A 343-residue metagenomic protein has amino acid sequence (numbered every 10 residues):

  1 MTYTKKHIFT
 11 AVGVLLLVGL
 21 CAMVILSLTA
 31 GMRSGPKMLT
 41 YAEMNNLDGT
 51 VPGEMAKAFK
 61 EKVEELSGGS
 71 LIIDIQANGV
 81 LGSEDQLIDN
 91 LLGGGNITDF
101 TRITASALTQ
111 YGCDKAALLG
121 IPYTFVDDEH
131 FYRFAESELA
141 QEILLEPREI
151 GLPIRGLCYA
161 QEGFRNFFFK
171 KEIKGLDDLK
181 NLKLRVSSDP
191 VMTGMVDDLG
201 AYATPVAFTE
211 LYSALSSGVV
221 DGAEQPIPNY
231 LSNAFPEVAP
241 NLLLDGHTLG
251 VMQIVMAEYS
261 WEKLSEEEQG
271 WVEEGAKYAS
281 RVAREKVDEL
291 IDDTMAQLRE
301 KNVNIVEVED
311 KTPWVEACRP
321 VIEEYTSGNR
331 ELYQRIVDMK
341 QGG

Functional and structural regions predicted by a protein language model:
T2-E129, E149, I154-G343: N-terminal secretory/targeting leader peptides
V126-E146: A gly/proline- and charged-residue-enriched helix-loop-helix capping module
